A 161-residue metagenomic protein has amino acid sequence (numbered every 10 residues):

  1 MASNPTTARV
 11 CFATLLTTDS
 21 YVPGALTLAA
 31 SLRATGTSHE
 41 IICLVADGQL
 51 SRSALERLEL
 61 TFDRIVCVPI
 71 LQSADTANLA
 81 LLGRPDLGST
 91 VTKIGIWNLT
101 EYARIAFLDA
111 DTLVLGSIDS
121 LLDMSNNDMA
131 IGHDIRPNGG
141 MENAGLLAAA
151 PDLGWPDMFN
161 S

Functional and structural regions predicted by a protein language model:
M1-S161: Glycosyltransferase catalytic domains, chiefly GT-A lineage
